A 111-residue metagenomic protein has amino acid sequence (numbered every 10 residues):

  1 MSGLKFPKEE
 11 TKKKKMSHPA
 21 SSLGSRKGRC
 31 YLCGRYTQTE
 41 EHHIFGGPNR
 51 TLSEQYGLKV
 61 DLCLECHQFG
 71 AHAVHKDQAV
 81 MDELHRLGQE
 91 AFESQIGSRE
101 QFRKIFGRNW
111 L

Functional and structural regions predicted by a protein language model:
M1-Q38, D82-L111: A boundary/linker detector
S17, N49-R50, A79: A general structural-boundary detector
S22, G46-G47, A71: Alpha-helical and His/Cys-centered functional microenvironments
G34, P48, L64: Pocket-edge structural micro-motifs
R35-E40, Q68-A71: Short functional micro-motifs and their immediate structural scaffolds
F45-V60: Short linker/helix segments within small regulatory modules
Q55-G57, A79, R108: Generic preference for flexible, low-structure residues
K59-L84: Short Cys/His-centered divalent metal-binding micro-motifs
